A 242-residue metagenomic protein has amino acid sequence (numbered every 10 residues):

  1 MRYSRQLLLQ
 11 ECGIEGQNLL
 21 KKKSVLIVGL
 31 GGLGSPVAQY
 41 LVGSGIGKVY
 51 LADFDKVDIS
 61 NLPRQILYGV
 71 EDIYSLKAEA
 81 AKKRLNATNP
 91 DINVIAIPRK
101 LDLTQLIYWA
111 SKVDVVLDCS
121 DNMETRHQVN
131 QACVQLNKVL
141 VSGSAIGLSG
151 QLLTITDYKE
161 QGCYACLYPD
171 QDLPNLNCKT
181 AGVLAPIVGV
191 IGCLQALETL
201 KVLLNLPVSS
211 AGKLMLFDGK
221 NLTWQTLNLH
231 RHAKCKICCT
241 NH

Functional and structural regions predicted by a protein language model:
M1-H242: Adenine nucleotide-associated cytosolic modules
